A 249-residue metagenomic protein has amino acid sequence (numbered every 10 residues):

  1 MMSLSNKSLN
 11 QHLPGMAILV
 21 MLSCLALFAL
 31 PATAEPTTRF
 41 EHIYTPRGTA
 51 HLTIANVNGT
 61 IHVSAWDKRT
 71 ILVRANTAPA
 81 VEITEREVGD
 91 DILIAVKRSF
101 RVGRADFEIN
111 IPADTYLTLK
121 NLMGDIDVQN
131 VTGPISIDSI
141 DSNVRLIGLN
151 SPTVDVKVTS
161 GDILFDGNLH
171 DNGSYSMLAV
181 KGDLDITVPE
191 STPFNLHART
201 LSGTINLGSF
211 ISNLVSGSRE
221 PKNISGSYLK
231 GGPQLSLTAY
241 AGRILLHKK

Functional and structural regions predicted by a protein language model:
M1-K249: Intrinsically disordered, low-complexity terminal regions
